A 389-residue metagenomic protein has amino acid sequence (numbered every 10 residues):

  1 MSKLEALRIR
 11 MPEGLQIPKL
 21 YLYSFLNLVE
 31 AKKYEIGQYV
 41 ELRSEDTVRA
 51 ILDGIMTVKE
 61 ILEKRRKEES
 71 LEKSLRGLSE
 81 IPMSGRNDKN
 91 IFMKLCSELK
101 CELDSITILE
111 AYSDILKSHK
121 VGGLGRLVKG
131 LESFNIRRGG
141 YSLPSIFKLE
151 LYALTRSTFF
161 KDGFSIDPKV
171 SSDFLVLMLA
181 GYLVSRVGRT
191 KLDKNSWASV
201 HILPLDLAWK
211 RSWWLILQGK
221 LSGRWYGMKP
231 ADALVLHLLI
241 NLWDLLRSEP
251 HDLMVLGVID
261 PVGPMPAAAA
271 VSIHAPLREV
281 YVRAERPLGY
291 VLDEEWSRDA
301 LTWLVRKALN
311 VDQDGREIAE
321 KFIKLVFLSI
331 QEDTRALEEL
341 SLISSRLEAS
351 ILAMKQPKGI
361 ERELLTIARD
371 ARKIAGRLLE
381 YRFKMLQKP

Functional and structural regions predicted by a protein language model:
M1-K117, G257-P389: Long, contiguous all-alpha helical interaction modules
E13, D104, P144, L151 (+2 more regions): Alpha-helical protein-protein interaction elements
P18-A31, K148-Y152, K169-V187, A233-D244 (+4 more regions): Short, hydrophobic/amphipathic alpha-helical patches that form generic packing surfaces within helical domains
S24-L28, G37, L42, L95 (+12 more regions): Generic signature of intrinsically disordered, low-complexity segments enriched in small/polar residues
C101-V200: Acidic/histidine-enriched, beta-strand-rich ligand/metal-binding domains
S157, K161-R306: Domain-exit/linker segments immediately C-terminal to small folded modules
